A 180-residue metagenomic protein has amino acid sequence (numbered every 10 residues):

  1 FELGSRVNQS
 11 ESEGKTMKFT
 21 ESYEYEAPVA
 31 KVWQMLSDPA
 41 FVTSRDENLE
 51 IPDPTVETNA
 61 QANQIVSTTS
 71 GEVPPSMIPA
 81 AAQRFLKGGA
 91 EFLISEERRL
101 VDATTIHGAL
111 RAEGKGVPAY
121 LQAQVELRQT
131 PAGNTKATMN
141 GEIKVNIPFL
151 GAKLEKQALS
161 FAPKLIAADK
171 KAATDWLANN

Functional and structural regions predicted by a protein language model:
N8-P75: Hydrophobic ligand-binding cavity/cleft-lining segments
S44-E50, D102-T104, V117-P118: Short secondary-structure junctions
T55-L110: Glycine-rich portal/gate segments that line the openings of hydrophobic small-molecule binding cavities
S67-T68, F92, E97-R99, I106-L159: Beta-strand/loop substructures that line and gate deep hydrophobic ligand-binding cavities in soluble
A162-L165, A172: Acidic, low-complexity intrinsically disordered segments
K171-N180: Short, highly charged C-terminal tails/helix-capping segments
